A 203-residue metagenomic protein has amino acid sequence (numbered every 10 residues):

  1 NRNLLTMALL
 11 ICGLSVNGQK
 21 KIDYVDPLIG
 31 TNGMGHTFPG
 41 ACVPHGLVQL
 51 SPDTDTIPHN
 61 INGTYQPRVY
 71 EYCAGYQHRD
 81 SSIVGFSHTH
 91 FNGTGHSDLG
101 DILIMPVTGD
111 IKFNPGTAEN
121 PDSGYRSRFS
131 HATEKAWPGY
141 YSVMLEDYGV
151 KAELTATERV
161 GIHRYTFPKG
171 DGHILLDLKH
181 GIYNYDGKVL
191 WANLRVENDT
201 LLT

Functional and structural regions predicted by a protein language model:
N1-L5: Bacterial N-terminal signal peptides that target proteins for export
A8-N17: Hydrophobic h-region of N-terminal signal peptides that target proteins for export in Gram-negative bacteria
Q19-T203: Accessory carbohydrate-recognition regions in carbohydrate-active enzymes
